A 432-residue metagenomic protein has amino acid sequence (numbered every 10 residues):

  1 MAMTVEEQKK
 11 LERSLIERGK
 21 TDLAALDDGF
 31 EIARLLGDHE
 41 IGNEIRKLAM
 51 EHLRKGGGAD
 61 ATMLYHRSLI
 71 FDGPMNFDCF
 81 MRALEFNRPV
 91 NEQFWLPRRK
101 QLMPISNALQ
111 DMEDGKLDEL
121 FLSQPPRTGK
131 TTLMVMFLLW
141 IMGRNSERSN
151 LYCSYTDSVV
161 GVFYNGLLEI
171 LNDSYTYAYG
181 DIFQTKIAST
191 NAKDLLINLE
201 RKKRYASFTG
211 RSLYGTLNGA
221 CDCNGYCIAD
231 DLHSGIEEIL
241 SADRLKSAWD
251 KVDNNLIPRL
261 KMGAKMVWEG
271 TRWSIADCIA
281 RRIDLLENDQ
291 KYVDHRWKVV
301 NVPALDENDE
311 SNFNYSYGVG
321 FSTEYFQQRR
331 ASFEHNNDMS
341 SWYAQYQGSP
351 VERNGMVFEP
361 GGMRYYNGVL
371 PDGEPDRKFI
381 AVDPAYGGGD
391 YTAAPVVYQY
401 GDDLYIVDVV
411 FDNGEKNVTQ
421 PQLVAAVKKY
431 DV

Functional and structural regions predicted by a protein language model:
M1-L117: N-terminal accessory segments
K116-F137: Walker A/P-loop
C153-Y214: Conserved nucleotide-state-sensing and coupling region of NTP-binding domains
A192-N254: Conserved RecA-like ASCE ATPase "motif II neighborhood" in helicase/translocase motors
S207-R211, P375-G387: Two-metal-ion RNase H-like nuclease active-site motif
L240-E310: ASCE P-loop NTPase helicase motor core
D309-V382: ATPase catalytic-site recognition across NTP-hydrolyzing enzymes
L370-D372, V396-V432: Nucleic-acid-processing active sites and adjacent nucleic-acid-binding tracks, predominantly divalent metal-dependent
